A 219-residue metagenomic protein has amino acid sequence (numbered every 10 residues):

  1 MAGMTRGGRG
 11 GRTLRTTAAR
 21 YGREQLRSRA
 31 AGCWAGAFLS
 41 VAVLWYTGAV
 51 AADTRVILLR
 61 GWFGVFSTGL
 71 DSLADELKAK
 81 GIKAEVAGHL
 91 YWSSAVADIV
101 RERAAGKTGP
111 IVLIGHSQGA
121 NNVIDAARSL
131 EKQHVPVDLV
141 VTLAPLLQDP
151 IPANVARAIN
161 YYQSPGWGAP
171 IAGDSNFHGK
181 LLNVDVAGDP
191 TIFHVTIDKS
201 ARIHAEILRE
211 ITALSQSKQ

Functional and structural regions predicted by a protein language model:
M1-S28: N-terminal secretory signal peptides that target proteins for export/translocation
A35-W45: Bacterial N-terminal signal peptides
W45-A52: Sec/Tat signal peptide C-region and signal peptidase I cleavage site
A52-G109, D189-H194: Active-site catalytic motif of lipid deacylating hydrolases and related acyltransferases
L70-S72, A153-Q219: Lipolytic serine-hydrolase domain surface
G115-G119, V123: Gly/Ala-rich beta-loop-alpha elbow adjacent to hydrolase catalytic centers
I124-E131: Short glycine-enriched nucleophile-adjacent loop and the immediately C-terminal alpha-helix near the catalytic center
